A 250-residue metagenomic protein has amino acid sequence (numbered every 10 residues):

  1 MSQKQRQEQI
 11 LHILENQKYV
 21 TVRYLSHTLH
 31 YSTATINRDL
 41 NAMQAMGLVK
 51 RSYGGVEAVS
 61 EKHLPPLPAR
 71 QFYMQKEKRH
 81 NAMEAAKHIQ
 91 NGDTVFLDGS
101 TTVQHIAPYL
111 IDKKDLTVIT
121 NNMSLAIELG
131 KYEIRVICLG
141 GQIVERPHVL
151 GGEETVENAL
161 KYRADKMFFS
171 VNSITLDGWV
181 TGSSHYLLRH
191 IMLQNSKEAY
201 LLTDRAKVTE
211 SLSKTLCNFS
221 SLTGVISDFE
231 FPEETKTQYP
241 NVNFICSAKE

Functional and structural regions predicted by a protein language model:
M1, Q5, A69-K76, H80 (+8 more regions): Residues at secondary-structure transition points
S2-Q5, H12, Y19-V22, A45 (+1 more regions): Conserved phosphate- and dinucleotide-binding cores of soluble alpha/beta proteins, encompassing both enzyme active
S2-Q9, E15-R23, H27-T28, T33-F96 (+2 more regions): HTH-adjacent hinge/linker in prokaryotic transcriptional regulators
S52, V59-S60, Q104, E145-R146 (+1 more regions): Basic, gly/Ser/Thr/Pro-rich low-complexity segments located predominantly at protein N termini
L97-D98, T120, S227: Short beta-strand scaffold positions
G99-S100, N172: Short, well-ordered beta-to-alpha junction loops that form the rim of enzyme active sites and present histidine/acidic
S100-I106: Conserved beta-loop-alpha segment that forms the PLP phosphate-binding cup at the N-terminus of a helix
